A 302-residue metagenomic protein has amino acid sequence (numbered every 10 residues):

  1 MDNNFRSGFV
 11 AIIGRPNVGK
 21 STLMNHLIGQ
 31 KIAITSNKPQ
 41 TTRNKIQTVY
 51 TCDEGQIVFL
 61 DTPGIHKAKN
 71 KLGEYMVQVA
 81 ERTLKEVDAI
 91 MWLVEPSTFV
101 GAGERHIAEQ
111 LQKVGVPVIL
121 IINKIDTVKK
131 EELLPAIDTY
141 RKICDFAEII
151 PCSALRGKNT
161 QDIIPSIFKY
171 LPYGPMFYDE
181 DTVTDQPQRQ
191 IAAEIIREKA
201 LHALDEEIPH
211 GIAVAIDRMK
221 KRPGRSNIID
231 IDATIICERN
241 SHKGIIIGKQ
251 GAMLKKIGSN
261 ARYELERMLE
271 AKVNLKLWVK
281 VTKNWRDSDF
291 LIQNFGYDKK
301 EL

Functional and structural regions predicted by a protein language model:
M1-E86, V94: Conserved G1/Walker A P-loop phosphate-binding module
G19, N159, M253: Conserved glycine(s) of the Walker
Q30, V49-D53, A68, T83 (+10 more regions): Conserved, well-folded catalytic cores of nucleic-acid-processing and energy-transducing macromolecular machines
T42, H66-K67, F99-V100, V128-K129 (+1 more regions): Catalytic P-loop NTPase motifs of RecA-like helicase/translocase cores
Y50-Q56, Q78-I149, K221-R225: Conserved C-terminal guanine-recognition region of P-loop GTPase G domains, centered on the G4
D61, N123, S153: Active-site glycine-centered loops adjacent to acidic/histidine catalytic or metal-binding residues that shape
V116-P117, D126-T184: Canonical P-loop GTPase G-domain recognition
Q188-L302: P-loop NTP-binding site
